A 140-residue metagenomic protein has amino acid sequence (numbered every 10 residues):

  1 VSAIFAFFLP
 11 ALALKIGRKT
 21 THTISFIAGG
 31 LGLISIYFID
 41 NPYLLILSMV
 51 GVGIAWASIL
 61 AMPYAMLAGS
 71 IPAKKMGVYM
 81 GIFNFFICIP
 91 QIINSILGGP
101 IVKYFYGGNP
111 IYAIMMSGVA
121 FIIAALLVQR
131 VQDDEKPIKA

Functional and structural regions predicted by a protein language model:
S2-F7, Q91-I92: Residue-level signature of mid-helix packing/kink "hotspots" within the transmembrane helices of 12-pass Major
F5-R18, V102: Helix-to-loop junctions at the C-terminal end of transmembrane segments in multipass secondary transporters
A28-D40: C-terminal ends and interior cores of transmembrane alpha-helices in multi-pass membrane transporters/permeases
L44-S58: Hydrophobic core of transmembrane alpha-helices in multi-pass small-molecule transporters, especially MFS/SLC-type
S58-P72: Intracellular juxtamembrane helix-capping segments at the cytosolic ends of symmetry-related transmembrane helices
I71-F83: Loop-to-transmembrane helix entry/capping segments in MFS-fold secondary transporters and related SLC/MFSD carriers
P100-A120: A membrane-interface helix-boundary motif in multi-pass transporters
M115-A140: Multi-pass alpha-helical transporter architecture, strongest for 12-TM Major Facilitator/SLC carriers used
